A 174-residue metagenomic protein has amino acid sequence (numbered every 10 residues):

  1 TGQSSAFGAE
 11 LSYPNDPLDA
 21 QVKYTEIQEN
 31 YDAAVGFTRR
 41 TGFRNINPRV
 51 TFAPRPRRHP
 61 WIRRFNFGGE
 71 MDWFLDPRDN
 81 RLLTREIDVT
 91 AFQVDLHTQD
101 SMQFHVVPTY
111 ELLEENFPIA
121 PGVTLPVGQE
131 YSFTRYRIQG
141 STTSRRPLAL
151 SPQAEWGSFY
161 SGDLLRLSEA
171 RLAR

Functional and structural regions predicted by a protein language model:
G2-R174: Exposed, low-structure sequence patches enriched in small/polar residues
